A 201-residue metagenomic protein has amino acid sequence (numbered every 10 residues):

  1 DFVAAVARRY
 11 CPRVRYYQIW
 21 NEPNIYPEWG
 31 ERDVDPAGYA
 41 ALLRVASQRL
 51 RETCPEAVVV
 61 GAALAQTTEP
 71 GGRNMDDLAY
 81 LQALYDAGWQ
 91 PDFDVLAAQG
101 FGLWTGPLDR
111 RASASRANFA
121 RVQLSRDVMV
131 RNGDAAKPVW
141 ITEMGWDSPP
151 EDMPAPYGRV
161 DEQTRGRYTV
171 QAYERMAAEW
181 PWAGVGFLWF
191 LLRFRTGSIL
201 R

Functional and structural regions predicted by a protein language model:
D1-F2, V14, V34-Q163, T196-S198: Noncatalytic carbohydrate-binding groove/subsite architecture in carbohydrate-active enzymes
D1-V3, C11, W20: Generic internal hydrophobic packing segments that stabilize the cores of diverse globular domains
R9, Q18, P23, V34-A37 (+1 more regions): Aromatic-rich peripheral "rim/lid" segments of glycoside hydrolase catalytic domains that contact and position glycan
E28-G30: Flexible, glycine-rich active-site loops centered on histidine and acidic residues that chelate a metal or position
